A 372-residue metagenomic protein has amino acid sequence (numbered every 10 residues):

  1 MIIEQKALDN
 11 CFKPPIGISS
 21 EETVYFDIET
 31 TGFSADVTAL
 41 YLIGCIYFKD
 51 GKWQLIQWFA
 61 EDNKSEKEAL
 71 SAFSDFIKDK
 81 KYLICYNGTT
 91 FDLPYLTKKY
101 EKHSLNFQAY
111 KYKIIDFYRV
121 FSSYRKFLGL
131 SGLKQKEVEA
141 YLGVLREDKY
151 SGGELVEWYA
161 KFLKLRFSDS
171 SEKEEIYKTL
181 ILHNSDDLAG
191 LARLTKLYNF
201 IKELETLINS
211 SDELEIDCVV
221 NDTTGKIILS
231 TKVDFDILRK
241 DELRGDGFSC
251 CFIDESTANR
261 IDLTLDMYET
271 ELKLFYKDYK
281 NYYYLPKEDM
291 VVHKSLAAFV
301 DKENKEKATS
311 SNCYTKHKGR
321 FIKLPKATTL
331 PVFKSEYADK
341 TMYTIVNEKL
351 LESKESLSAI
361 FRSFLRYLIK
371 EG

Functional and structural regions predicted by a protein language model:
M1-F26, T31-T38, F48-G51, I56-G372: DEDD superfamily 3′-5′ metal-dependent exonuclease/proofreading module
I43-C45: Short beta-strand scaffold segments in enzyme catalytic cores
